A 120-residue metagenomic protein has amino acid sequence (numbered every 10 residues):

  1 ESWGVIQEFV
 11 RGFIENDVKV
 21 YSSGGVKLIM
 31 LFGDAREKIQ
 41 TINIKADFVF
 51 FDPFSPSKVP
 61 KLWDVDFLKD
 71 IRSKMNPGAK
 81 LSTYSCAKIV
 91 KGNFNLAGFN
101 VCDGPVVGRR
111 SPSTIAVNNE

Functional and structural regions predicted by a protein language model:
E1, W63-D66, L96-F99: Short, glycine/charged-enriched secondary-structure capping and boundary segments
E1-I42: S-adenosyl-L-methionine
L28-M30, I44-P53: Short SAM/SAH-binding signature in class I
I29-L31, S82, C102: Hydrophobic/aromatic beta-strand patches that form the interior of the parallel beta-sheet core in alpha/beta enzyme
F48-F50, P77-S85: Conserved beta-strand signature within the Rossmann-like core of class I S-adenosyl-L-methionine
S57-V59: Short glycine-rich, flexible loops that bind phosphorylated cofactors or substrates
K61-P77: A short glycine-rich, Lys/Arg-flanked "PGG" loop and its adjoining helix->strand segment in the class I
A87-E120: Class I S-adenosyl-L-methionine
